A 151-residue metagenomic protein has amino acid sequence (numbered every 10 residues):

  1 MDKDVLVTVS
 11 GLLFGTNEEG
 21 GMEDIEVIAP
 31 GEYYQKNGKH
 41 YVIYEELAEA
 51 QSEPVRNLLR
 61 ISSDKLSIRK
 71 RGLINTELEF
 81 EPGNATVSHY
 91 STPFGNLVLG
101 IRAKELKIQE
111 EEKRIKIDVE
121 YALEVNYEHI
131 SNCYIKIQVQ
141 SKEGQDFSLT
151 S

Functional and structural regions predicted by a protein language model:
M1-I130, E143-S151: N-terminal intrinsically disordered, cationic/polar leader segments that include organellar targeting peptides
I137-V139: A short acidic/small-residue loop/turn micro-motif
